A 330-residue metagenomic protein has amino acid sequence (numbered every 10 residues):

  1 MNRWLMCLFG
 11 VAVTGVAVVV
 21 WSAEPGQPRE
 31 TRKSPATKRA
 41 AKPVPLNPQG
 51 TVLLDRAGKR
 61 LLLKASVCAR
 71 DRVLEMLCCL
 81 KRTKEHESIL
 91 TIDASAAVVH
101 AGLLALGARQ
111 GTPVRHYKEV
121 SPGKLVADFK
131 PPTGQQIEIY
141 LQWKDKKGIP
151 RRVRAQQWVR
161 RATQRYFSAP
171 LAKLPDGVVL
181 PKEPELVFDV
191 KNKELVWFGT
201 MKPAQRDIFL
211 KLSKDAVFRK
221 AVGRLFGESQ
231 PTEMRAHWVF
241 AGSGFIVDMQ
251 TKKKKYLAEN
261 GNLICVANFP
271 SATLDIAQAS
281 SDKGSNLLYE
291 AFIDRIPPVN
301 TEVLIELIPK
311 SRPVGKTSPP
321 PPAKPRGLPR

Functional and structural regions predicted by a protein language model:
M1-S22: Sec-dependent N-terminal signal peptides
R3, R29-R32, R326: Basic polycationic patches enriched in arginine
C7-F9, A23, A36, A40-P43: N-terminal low-complexity, Ser/Thr/acidic repeat segments characteristic of secreted and surface-exposed proteins
G15, R32, T37-K38, S318: N-terminal compositionally biased, intrinsically disordered segments and leader/signal-like regions
V18-K33: Signal peptide processing junction and immediate N-terminal pro/mature segment of secreted/exported proteins
K38-R330: Long, low-hydrophobicity ectodomains and other hydrophilic envelope-associated domains
